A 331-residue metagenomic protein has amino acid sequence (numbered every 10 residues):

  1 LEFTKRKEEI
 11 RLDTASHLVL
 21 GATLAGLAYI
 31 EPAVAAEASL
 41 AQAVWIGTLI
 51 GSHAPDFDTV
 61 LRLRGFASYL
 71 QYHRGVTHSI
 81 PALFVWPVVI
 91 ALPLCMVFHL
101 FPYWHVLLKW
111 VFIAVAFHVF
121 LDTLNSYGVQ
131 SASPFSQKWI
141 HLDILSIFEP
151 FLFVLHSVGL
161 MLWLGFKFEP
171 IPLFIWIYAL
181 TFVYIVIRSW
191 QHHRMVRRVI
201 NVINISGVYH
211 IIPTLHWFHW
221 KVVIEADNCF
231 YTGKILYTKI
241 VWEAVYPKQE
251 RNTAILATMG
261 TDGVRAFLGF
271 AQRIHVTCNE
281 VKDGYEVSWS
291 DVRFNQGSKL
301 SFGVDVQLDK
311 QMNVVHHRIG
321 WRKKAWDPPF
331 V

Functional and structural regions predicted by a protein language model:
L1-R6, P247-R251: Generic cytosolic/nucleocytoplasmic N-terminal low-complexity/intrinsically disordered segments
E2-V202, G207-P213, V223-A226, Y231: N-terminal membrane-targeting hydrophobic helices
Q191, N201-V331: C-terminal regulatory/interaction regions
